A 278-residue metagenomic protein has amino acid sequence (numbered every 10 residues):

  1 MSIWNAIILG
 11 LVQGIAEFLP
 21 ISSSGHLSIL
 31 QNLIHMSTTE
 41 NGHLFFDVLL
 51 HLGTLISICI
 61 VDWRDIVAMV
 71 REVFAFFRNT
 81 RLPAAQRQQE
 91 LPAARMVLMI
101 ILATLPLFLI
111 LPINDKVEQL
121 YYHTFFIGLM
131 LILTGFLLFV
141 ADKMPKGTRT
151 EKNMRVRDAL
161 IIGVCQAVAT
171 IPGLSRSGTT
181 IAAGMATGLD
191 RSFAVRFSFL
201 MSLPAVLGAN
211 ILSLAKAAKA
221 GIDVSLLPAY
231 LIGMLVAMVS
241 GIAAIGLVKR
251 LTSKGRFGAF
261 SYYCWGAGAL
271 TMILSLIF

Functional and structural regions predicted by a protein language model:
M1-F278: Multi-pass membrane proteins that catalyze or facilitate reactions on polyprenyl-/lipid-phosphate substrates and their
